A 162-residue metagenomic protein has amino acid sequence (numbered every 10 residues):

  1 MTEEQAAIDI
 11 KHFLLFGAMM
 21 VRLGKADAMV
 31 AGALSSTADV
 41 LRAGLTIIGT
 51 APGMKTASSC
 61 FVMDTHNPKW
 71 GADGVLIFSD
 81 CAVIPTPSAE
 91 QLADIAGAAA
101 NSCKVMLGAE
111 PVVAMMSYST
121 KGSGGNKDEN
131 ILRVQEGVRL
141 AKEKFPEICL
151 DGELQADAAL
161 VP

Functional and structural regions predicted by a protein language model:
M1-L132, E136, L140-P162: Anion-binding alpha/beta catalytic cores of soluble intermediary-metabolism enzymes, centered on
